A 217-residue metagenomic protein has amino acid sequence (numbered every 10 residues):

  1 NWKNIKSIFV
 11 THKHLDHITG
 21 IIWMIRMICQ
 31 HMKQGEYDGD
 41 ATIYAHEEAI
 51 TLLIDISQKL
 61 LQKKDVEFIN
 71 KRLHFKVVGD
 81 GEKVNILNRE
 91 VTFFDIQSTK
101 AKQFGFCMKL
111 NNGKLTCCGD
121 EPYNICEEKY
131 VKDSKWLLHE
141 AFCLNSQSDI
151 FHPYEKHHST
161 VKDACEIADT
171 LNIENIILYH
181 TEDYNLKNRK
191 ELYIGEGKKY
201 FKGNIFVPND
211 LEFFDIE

Functional and structural regions predicted by a protein language model:
N1, H74-K129, D210-E217: Core dinuclear metal-dependent hydrolase active-site scaffold
N1-A41: Active-site metal-binding motif and surrounding structural segment of the metallo-beta-lactamase
K3, G39, K71, R89 (+2 more regions): Structured loop/turn residues at beta-strand edges in well-structured enzyme cores
K6-H12, D16, H46, L115-E121 (+3 more regions): Active-site neighborhood of phospho(di)ester-bond hydrolases with catalytic His/Asp-centered motifs
I18, I28, Q147, L186 (+1 more regions): Glycine/Thr-rich phosphate-binding loops of Rossmann-like dinucleotide-binding domains
Q34-D40, A49-F75: Active-site neighborhood of divalent metal-dependent phosphoester bond hydrolases
G39-T42, G113-L115: Short active-site oxyanion
P122-E212: Cap/insert and terminal regions of metallo-dependent hydrolase folds
